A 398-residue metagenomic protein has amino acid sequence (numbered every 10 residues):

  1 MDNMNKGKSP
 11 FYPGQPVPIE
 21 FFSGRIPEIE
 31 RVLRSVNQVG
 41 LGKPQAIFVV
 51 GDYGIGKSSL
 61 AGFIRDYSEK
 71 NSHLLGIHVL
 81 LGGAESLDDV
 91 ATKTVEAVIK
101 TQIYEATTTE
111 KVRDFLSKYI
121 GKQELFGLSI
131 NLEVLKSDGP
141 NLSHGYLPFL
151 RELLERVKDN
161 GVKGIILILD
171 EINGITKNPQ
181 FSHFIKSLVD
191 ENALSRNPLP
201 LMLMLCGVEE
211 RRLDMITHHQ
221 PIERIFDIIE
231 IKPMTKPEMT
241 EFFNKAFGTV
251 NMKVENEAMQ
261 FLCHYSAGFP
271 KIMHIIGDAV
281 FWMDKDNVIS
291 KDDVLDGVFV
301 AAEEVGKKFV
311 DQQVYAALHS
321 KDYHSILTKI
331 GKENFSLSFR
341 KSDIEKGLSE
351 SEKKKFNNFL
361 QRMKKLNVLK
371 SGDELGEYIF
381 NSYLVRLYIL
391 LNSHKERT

Functional and structural regions predicted by a protein language model:
M1-I47, G164, L384, K395-T398: A short, basic N-terminal segment
K43-N178, L201, K354: P-loop NTPase nucleotide-binding core
N160-G161, G174-H219: Sensor-1/coupling segment of RecA-like P-loop NTPase cores
T217-K232: A short helix-turn-beta junction within AAA+ P-loop NTPase domains corresponding to the substrate/partner-engaging
E230-A258, Y265, I276: Conserved small helical "lid"/interfacial subdomain of P-loop NTPases
G268, I272-K353: Winged-helix-like regulatory helical subdomains adjacent to P-loop NTPase cores
L348-L366: Short amphipathic alpha-helical interaction segments
K364-E374: A short, conserved structural fragment
